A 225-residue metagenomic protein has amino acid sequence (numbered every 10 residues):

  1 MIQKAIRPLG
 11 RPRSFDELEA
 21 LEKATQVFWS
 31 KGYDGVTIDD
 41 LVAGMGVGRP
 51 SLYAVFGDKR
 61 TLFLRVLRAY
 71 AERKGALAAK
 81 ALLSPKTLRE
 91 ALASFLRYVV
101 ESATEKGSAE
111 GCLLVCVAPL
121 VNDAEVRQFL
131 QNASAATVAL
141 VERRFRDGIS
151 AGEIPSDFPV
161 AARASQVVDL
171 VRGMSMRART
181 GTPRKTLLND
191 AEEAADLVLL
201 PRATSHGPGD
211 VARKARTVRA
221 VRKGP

Functional and structural regions predicted by a protein language model:
M1-F15, A203-P225: N-terminal intrinsically disordered/low-complexity leader segments
I2, E19, K23, V27-T61 (+1 more regions): Helix-turn-helix
R65, A79-E110, V160-V167: Hydrophobic alpha-helical connector segments
R68-K74: Short, basic, alpha-helical segments at the C-terminal edge of helix-turn-helix-like DNA-binding modules
A81-L82, Y98-T104, L113-D123, A194-V198: Helix-loop "lid/cap" segments that line or gate small-molecule binding pockets
A93, A124-A151, A162-S165, N189: Amphipathic alpha-helical packing segments from all-alpha helical-bundle domains
S102, D147, V167-K185, L197-G207: Amphipathic C-terminal alpha-helical segment
E110, V115, P119, F158-R177 (+1 more regions): Hydrophobic alpha-helical segments that form the core of small-molecule binding pockets and/or dimer interfaces
